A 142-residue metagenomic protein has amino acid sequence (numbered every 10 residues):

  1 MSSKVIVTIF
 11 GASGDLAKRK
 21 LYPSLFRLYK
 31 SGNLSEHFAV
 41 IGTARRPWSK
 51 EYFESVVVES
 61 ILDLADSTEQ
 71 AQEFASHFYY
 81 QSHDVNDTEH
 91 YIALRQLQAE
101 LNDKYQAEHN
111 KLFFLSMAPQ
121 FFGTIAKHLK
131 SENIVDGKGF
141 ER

Functional and structural regions predicted by a protein language model:
M1-Y52, R95-Q96: N-terminal low-complexity, Ser/Thr- and acidic-residue-enriched intrinsically disordered segments
I6, N110-L112: Structural motif
A17-L21, E51-V57, N86-L94, M117-I125: Phosphate/oxyanion-binding active-site loops and adjacent basic polyanion-contact surfaces
L21-K30, V57-A65, I92-L101, I125-N133: Short, well-ordered amphipathic alpha-helices
S31-S82: Glycine-rich phosphate-binding loop and adjoining beta1-alpha1-beta2 segment of Rossmann-like nucleotide-binding folds
D63-H109, I134: A structured beta-alpha segment of the ubiquitous adenosine-cofactor-binding alpha/beta core
L112, K130-R142: Beta-strand-loop-alpha-helix segment that lines the small-molecule cofactor/substrate pocket of alpha/beta enzymes
